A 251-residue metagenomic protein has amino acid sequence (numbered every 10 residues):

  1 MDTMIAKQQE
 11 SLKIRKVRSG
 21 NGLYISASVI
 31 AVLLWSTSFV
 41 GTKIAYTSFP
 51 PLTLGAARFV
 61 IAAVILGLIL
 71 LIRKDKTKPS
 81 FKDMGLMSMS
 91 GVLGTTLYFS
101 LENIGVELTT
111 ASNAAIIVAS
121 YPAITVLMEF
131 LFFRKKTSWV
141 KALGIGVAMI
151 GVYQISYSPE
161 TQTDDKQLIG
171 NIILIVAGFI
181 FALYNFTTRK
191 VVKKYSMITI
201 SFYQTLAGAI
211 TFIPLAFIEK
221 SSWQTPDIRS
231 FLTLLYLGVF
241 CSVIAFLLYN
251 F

Functional and structural regions predicted by a protein language model:
D2-A56, T163-K190, I210-F212, T233: Glycine-/small-residue-enriched transmembrane alpha-helix faces in small-molecule transporters and effluxers
D2-A6, L66, S88, M128 (+3 more regions): Hydrophobic transmembrane alpha-helices of multi-pass small-molecule transport proteins
G22-A27, T53-L68, I72, M89 (+3 more regions): Hydrophobic alpha-helical transmembrane segments of multi-pass integral membrane proteins, especially transporters
L34, S38-F39, L70-V118, Q154 (+1 more regions): Specific transmembrane alpha-helical segments of multi-pass solute transporters/efflux pumps, especially DMT/EamA
V40-I44, N103-E107, V126, I145-A148 (+2 more regions): Intracellular helix-loop hinge segments at the cytoplasmic ends of transmembrane helices in 12-TM rocker-switch-type
V40-P51, N103-L108, Q154-L168, A216-L234: Membrane-interface helix termini and inter-helical loops of multi-pass transporters
T53-V64, F99-A142, V152, A177: Specific alpha-helical transmembrane segments that line the substrate/conduction pathway and gating interfaces
T77-L86, A115-V118, L131-Q154, D164-N171 (+1 more regions): Loop-to-transmembrane alpha-helix entry segments
